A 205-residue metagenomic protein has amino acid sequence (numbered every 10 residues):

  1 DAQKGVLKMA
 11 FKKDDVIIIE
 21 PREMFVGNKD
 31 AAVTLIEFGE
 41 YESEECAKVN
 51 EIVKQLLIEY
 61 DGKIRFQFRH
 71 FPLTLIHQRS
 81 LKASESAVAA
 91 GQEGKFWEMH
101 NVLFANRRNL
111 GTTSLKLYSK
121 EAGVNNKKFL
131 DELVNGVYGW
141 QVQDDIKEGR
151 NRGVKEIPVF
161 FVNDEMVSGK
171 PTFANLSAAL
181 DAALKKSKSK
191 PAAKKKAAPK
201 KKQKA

Functional and structural regions predicted by a protein language model:
A2-L7, F38, E45-Q55, L117-A205: C-terminal cap of thioredoxin/glutaredoxin-like
G5-I19: Short coil-to-helix leader/linker segments, especially the first N-terminal amphipathic alpha-helix with its helix
D15-V33: A short beta-strand-turn-helix
F25-V26, L110, V167: Short clusters of hydrophobic/aromatic residues that line enzyme substrate/ligand-binding pockets
N28, E59, R152-V154: Extracellular/periplasmic catalytic domains that process cell-envelope and extracellular macromolecules
D30-A32, A83, E156-I157: A structure-centric signal for secondary-structure junctions around beta-strands
I36-E121, N125, D181, K194: Structural alpha/beta surface segment adjacent to cysteine/selenocysteine redox centers across thiol/disulfide enzymes
